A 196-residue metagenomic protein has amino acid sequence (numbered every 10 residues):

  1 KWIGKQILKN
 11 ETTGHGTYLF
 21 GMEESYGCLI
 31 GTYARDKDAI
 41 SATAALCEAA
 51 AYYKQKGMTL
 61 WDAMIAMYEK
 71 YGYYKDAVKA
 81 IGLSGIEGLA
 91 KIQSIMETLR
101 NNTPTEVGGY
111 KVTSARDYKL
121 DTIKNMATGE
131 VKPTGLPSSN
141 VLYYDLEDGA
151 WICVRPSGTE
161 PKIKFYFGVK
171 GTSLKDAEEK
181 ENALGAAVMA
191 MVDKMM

Functional and structural regions predicted by a protein language model:
K1-R155, K162, S173-E178, G185-M196: Phosphate-binding and adjacent anionic-ligand microenvironments
E160-G168: C-terminal charged capping/lid subdomain of soluble metabolic enzymes
